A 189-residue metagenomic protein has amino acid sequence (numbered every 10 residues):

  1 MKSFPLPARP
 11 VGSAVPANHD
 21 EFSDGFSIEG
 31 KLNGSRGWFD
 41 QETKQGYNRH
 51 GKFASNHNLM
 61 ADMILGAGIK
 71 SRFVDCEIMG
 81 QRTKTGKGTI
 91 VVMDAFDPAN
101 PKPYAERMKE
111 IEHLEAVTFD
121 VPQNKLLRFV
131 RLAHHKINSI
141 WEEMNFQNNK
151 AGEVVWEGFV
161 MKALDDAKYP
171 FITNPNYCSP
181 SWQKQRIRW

Functional and structural regions predicted by a protein language model:
K2-G51, G86, P98, F119-W189: Nucleic-acid 5′ end/cap handling module spanning
F22, G66-A67, I111-L114: Alpha-helix C-terminal capping segments
W38-D40, N56, Y104-E110, I140: Alpha-helical structural motif
T43-K84: Conserved loop->alpha-helix
I90-L126: Hydrophobic alpha-helical segments and helix pairs
